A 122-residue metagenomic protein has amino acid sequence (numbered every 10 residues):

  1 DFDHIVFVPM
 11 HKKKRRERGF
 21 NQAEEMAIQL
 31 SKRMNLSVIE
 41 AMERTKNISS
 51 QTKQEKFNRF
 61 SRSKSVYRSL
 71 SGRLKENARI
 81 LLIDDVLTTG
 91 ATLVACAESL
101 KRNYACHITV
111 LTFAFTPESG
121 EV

Functional and structural regions predicted by a protein language model:
D1-L81, T89-V122: Conserved PRPP/pyrophosphate-binding segment of the phosphoribosyltransferase/PRPP-pathway fold
